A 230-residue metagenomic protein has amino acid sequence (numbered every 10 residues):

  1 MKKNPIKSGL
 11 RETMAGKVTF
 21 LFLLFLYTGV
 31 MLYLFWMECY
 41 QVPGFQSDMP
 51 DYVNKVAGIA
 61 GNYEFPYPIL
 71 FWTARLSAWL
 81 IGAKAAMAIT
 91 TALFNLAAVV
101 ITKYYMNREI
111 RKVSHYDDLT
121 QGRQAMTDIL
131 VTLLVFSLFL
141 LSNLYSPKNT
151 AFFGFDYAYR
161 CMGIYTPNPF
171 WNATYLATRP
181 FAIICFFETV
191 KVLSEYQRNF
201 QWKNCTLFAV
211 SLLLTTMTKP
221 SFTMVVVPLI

Functional and structural regions predicted by a protein language model:
M1-L34, S114-L133: Start-transfer (signal-anchor) and selected internal transmembrane alpha helices of multi-pass inner/ER membrane
M1-P5, V225-I230: Perimembrane helix-loop-helix junctions
L32-M49, L144-F152: Helix-to-loop transition at the C-terminal end of transmembrane segments
D51-A86: Short hydrophobic/aromatic helix or loop-helix immediately within or flanking a transmembrane segment in polytopic
I81-V100, I129-T132, N172-L176: Loop-to-helix entry region of an early transmembrane alpha helix in multi-pass inner-membrane enzymes
I89-D118, I184: Transmembrane-helix motifs of polytopic, lipid-linked glycan transferases
M126-V190: Membrane-interface micro-motifs in multi-pass membrane enzymes
N204-V226: Membrane-interface alpha helices of multi-pass inner-membrane proteins
